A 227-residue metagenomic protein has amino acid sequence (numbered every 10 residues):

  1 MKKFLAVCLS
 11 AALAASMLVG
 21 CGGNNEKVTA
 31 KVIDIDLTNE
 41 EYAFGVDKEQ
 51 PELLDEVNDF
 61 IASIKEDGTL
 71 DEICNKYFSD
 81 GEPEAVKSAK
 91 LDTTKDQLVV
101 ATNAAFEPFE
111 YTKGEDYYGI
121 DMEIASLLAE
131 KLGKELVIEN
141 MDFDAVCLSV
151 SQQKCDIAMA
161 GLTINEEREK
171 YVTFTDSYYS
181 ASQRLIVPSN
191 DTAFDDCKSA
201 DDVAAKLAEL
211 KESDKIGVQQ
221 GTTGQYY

Functional and structural regions predicted by a protein language model:
M1-V7, A11: Positively charged n-region of N-terminal signal peptides that target proteins for export
S16-G20: C-terminal motif of bacterial Sec signal peptides marking the signal peptidase cleavage site
G22-N24: Bacterial signal peptide processing site
V28, V32-T38, N58-K95, D202-A205 (+2 more regions): Ligand-binding clefts/hinges and TM-proximal coupling segments of bilobed small-molecule sensing domains
V28-T38, S126, E130, E135-L210: Acidic, polar ligand-binding/catalytic clefts
Y42, E52-D80, K87, D92-L162 (+1 more regions): Extracytoplasmic small-molecule ligand-binding "clamshell" domains of the periplasmic binding protein/Venus flytrap
A43-G45, V99, R184-I186: Residues embedded in well-ordered beta-strands
K48-P51, A105-F106, G114-D116, T163 (+2 more regions): Short coil/turn segments
